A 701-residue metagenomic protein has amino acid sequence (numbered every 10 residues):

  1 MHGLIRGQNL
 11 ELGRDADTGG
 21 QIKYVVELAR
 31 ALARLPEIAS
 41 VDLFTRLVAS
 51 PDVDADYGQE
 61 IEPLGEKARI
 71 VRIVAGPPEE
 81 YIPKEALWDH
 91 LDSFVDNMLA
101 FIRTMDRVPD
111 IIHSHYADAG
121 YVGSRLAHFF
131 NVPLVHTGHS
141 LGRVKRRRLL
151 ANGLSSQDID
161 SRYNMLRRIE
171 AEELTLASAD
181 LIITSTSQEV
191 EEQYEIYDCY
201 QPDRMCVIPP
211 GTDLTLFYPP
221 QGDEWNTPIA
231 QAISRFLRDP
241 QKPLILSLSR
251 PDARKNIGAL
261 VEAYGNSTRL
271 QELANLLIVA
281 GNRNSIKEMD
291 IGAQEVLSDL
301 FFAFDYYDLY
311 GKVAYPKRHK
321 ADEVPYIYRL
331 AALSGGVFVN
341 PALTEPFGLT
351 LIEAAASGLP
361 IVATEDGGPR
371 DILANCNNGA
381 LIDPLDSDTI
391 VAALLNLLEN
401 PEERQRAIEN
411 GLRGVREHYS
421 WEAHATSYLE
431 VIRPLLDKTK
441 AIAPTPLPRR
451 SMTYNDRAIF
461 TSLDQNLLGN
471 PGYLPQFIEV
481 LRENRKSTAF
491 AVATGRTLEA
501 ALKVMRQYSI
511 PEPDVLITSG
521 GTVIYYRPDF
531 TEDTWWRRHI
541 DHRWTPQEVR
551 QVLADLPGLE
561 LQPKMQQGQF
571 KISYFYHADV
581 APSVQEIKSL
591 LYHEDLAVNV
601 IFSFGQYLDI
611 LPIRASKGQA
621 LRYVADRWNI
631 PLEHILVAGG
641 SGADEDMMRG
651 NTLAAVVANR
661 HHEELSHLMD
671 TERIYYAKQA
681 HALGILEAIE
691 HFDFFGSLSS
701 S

Functional and structural regions predicted by a protein language model:
M1-I352, A356-A443: Catalytic cores of nucleotide-sugar-dependent glycosyltransferases that transfer UDP/GDP/TDP-activated
L28-I38, S267-L270, R457-F460, Q476-T488: A short, Lys/Arg-enriched amphipathic alpha-helix followed by its capping loop at the start of a domain
S114, T184-S185, A363, V492 (+3 more regions): Short beta-strand scaffold positions
T453-G472, M648: Asp-based phosphoryl-transfer active-site loop
Y473-K564, N659: Active-site phosphate-binding/coordination module
E548-G650: Conserved acidic, metal-coordinating active-site core of Asp-based, Mg2+-dependent phosphoryl-transfer enzymes
L611, G618-S701: Mg2+-dependent phosphoryl-transfer enzymes with acidic/Ser/Thr/Gly-rich catalytic loops
